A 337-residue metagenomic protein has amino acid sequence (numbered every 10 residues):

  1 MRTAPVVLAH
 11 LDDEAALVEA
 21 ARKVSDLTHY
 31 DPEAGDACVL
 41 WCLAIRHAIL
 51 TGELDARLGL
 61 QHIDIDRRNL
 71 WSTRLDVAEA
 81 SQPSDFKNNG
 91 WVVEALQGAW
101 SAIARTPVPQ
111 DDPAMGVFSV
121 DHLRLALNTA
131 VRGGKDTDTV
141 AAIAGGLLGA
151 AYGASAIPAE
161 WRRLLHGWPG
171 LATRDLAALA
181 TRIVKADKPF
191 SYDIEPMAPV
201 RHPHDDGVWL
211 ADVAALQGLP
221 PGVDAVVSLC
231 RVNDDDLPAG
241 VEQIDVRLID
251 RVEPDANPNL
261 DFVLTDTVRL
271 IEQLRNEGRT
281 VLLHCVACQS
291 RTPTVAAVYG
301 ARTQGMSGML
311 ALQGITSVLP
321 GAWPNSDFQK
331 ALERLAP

Functional and structural regions predicted by a protein language model:
M1-Q110, M115-V117, A126-A130, G145-L147: Amphipathic alpha-helical interface segments
D12-A16, D111, H122, Y152-L165 (+1 more regions): Phosphate-handling active-site elements
R22-K23, A80-S81, F118-T137, R269-V281: Short, hydrophobic/aliphatic alpha-helical segments
G133-I143, L147, C285-R291: Glycine/serine-rich anion-binding loops at beta->alpha junctions that coordinate negatively charged ligand groups
A141-Y152, P293-Q304: Short, small-residue alpha-helix embedded
A151-Y192: Conserved glycine-rich phosphate/nucleotide-binding loop and adjacent Mg2+-coordinating catalytic segment
I194-T280, A301-R334: Cysteine-based protein phosphatase catalytic domain of the PTP/DSP
R279-A297: A phosphate-binding catalytic loop at a beta-strand-loop-alpha-helix junction that coordinates phosphoryl groups
